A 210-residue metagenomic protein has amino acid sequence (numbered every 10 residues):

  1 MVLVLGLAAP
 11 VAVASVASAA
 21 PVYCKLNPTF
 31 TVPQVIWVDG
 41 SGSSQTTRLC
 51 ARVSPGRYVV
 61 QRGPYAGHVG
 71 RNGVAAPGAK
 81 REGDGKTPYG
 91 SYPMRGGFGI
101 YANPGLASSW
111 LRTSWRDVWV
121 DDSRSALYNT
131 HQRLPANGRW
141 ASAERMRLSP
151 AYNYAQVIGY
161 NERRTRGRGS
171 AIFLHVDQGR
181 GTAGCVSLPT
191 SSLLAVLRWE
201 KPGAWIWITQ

Functional and structural regions predicted by a protein language model:
M1-A19: Secretory targeting and sorting signals
A19-T182, L193, R198-K201: Cell wall/extracellular polymer interaction/catalysis modules
C185: Short cysteine clusters
L188-Q210: Long, compositionally biased interface segments
